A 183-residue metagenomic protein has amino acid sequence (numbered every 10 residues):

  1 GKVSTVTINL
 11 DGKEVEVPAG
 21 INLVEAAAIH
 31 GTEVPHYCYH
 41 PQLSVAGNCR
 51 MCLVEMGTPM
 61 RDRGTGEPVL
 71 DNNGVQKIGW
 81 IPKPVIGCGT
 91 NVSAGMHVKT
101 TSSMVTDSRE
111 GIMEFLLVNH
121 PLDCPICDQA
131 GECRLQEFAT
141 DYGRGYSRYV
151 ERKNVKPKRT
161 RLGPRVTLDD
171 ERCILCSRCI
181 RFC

Functional and structural regions predicted by a protein language model:
G1-S4, P157-R159: A detector for short, charged/polar N-terminal pre-domain segments
K2-K13: Eukaryote-biased recognition of intrinsically disordered, low-complexity regulatory segments
N9, H30-H36, V105-E110, T160: Short Cys/His-rich Zn2+-coordinating modules
K13-I21: Short, contiguous acidic and Ser/Thr-rich linear segments
E14, Y37-Q42, D169-R172: Conserved short loop/turn motifs at secondary-structure junctions
L23-G57: A basic, amphipathic helix-loop patch mediating RNA/tRNA/ribosome contacts
R50, V54-E55, P59-F182: Fe-S ferredoxin-like electron-transfer domains and their immediately adjacent linker/connector regions across
